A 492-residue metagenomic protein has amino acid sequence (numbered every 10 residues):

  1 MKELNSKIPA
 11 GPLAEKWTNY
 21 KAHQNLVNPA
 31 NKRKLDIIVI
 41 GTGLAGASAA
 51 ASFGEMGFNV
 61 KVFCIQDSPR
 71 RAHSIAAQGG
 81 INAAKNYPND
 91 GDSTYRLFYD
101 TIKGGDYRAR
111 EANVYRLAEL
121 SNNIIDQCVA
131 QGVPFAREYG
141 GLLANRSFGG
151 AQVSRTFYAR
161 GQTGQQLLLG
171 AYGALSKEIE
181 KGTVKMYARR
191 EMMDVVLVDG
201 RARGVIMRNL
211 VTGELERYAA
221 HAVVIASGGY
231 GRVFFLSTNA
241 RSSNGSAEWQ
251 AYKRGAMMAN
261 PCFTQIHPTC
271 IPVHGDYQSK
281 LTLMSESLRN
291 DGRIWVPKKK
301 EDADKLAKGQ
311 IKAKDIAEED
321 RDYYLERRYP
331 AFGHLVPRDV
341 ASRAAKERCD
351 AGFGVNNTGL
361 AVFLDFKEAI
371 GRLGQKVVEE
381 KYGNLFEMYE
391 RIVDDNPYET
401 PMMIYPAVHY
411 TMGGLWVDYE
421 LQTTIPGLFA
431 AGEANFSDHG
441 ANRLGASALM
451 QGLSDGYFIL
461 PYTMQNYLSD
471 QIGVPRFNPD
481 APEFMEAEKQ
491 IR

Functional and structural regions predicted by a protein language model:
M1-I37, E55: Extreme N-terminal leader/targeting segments of oxidoreductases
Q24-V27, N31-D36, L44, A49-S52 (+11 more regions): Glycine- and aromatic-enriched mobile tails/lids
I38-I40, R217-S227: Short hydrophobic core segments
Q66-D100, F263-I271, D276-L281: Conserved N-terminal glycine-rich FAD pyrophosphate-binding loop of Rossmann-like flavoproteins
V129-E214, A226, C270-M284, R289: Conserved redox-cofactor binding core of oxidoreductases
Y187-R189, M193-R208, K381-N435: A glycine-rich dinucleotide-binding beta-alpha-beta segment and adjacent secondary-structure elements that constitute
A222-Y277, L281, N442-Y462: Glycine-rich loop(s) and the adjacent beta-strand/alpha-helix scaffold that form part
Q250, M257-R391, Y462-Q465: An anion/pyrophosphate-binding glycine-rich loop and adjacent beta-alpha core in soluble alpha-beta enzymes
